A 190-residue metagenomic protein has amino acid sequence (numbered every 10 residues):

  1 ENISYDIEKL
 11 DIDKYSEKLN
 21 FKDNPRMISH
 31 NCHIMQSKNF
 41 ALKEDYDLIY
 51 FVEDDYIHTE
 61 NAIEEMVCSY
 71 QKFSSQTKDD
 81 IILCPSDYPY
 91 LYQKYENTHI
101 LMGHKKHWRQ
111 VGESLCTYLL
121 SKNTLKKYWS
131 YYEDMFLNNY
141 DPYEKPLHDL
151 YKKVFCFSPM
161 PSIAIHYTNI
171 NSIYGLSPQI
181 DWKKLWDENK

Functional and structural regions predicted by a protein language model:
E1-N2, S86-P89, F157-A164: Acidic carboxylate-rich catalytic motifs and surrounding loops in phosphoryl-/glycosyl-chemistry enzymes
E1-Y46: Active-site-proximal specificity loops/subdomain of glycosyltransferases
I12-K22, S75-D79, D149-F157: Structural alpha-beta junctions
H30-M35, I63, G112-T117, L137-H148: Conserved glycosyltransferase catalytic-site signature
L48, T59-Y131: Conserved catalytic core of nucleotide-sugar-dependent glycosyltransferases
D54-I57: The conserved acidic donor/metal-binding loop of glycosyltransferases
K122-N123, K127-K190: C-terminal catalytic/acceptor-binding lobe
